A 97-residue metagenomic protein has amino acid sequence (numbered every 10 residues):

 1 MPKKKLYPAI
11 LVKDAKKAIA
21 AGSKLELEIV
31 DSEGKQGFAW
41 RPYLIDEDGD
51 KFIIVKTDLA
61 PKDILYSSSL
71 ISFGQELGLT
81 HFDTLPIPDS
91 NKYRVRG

Functional and structural regions predicted by a protein language model:
M1, L11-D14, I64-I71: Hydrophobic transmembrane alpha-helix bundles
P2-A39: Short N-terminal "domain-start" leader segments that mark the transition from disordered tails or signal peptides into
A15-K17, Y43-L44, I54, S69: Homeobox/homeodomain signature
A20, S32-K35, E47, S72 (+1 more regions): Intrinsically disordered, low-complexity segments enriched in small/polar residues
E26-E28, E47, E76, D83: Glutamate identity and glutamate-enriched acidic tracts
V30-L59, I87-D89: Short aromatic-glycine-(Arg/Gly/Cys) micro-motifs in beta-strand/loop hairpins
L59-G97: Short, compact, well-ordered microdomains
